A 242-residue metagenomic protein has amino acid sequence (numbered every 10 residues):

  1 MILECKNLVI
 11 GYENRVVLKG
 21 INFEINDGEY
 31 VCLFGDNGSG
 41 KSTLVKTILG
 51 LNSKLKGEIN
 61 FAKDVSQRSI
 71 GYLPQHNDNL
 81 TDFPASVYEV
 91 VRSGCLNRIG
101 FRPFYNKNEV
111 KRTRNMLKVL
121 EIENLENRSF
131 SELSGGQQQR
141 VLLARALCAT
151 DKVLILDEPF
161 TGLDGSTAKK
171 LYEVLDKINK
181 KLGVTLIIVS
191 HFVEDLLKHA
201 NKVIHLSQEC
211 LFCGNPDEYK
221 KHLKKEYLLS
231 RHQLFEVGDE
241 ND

Functional and structural regions predicted by a protein language model:
G57-I70: Conserved ABC transporter NBD signature motif
K107-L125: Conserved ABC ATPase "signature" region
S129-L133, Q137: Conserved ABC ATPase signature
L154-D157: Catalytic Walker B motif of ABC-type/P-loop ATPase nucleotide-binding domains
G165-T167: Helix N-cap at the start of a conserved alpha-helix in ABC-type nucleotide-binding domains
S190-H191: H-loop/switch region of ABC-family ATPase nucleotide-binding domains
K202-N215: H-loop (His-switch) and adjacent beta-strand-loop-beta switch element of ABC-type ATPase nucleotide-binding domains
